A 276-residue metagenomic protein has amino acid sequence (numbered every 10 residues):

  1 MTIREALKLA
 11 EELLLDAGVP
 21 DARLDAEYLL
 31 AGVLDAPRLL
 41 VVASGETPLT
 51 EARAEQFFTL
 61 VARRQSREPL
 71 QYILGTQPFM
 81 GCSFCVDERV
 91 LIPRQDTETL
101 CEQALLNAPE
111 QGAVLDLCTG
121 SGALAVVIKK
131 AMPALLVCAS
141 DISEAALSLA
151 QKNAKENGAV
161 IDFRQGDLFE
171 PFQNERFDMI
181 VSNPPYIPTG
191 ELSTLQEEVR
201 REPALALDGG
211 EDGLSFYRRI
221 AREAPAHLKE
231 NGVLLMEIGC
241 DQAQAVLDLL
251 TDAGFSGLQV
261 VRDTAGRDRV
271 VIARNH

Functional and structural regions predicted by a protein language model:
M1-L34, L39-V42, E46: Non-catalytic accessory regions of SAM-dependent methyltransferases
L29, R67, T97, L124 (+6 more regions): Residue-level signal for inorganic ion chemistry
L30-L106: Conserved AdoMet
Q71, I187-G190, D241: Active-site beta-alpha loop architecture of Rossmann-like, nucleotide-cofactor-dependent enzymes
S83, L136, V160-D162, S256-Q259: Conserved beta-strand segments of alpha/beta enzyme cores
Q95-E198: Conserved SAM/SAH cofactor-binding pocket of Class I
Y186-F216: Mobile active-site "lid"/loop adjacent to the S-adenosyl-L-methionine
E211-R274: Conserved Class I SAM-dependent methyltransferase catalytic core
